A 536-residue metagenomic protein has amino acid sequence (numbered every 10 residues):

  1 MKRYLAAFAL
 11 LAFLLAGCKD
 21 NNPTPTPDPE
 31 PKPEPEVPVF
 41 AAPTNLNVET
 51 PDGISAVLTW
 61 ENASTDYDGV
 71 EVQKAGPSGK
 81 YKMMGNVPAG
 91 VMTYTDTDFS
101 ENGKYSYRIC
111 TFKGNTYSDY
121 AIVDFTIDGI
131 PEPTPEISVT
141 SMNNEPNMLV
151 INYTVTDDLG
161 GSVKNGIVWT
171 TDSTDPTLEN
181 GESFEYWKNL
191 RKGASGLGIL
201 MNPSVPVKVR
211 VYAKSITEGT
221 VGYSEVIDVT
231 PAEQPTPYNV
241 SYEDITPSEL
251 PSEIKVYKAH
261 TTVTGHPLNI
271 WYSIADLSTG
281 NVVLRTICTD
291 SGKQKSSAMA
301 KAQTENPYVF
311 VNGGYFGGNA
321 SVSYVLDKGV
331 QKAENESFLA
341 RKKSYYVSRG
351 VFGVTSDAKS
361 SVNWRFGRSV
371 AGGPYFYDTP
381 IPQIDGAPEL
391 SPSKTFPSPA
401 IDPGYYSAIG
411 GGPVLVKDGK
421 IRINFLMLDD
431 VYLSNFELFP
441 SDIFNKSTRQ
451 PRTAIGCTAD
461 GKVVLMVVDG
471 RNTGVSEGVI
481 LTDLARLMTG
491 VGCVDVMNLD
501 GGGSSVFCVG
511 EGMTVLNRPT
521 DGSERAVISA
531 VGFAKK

Functional and structural regions predicted by a protein language model:
L14-G17: C-terminal motif of bacterial Sec signal peptides marking the signal peptidase cleavage site
D28-T65, E101, T116-L159, P231: Pro/Thr/Ser/Gly-rich low-complexity, intrinsically disordered linker/stalk tracts
M84-G90, K188-R191: Short beta-strand segments within Ig-like beta-sandwich modules, predominantly Fibronectin type-III
D96-T97, E101, T116, I130-E233: Short, surface-exposed linear motifs at loops/turns and structural transition points
Q234-V370: Zymogen propeptides
N319-F444: Active-site-adjacent helix-turn-beta-strand microarchitecture at beta-sheet edges that either contains or buttresses
A320-Y346, V431-D495, L499, S504-K536: Conserved, well-ordered active-site substructure
